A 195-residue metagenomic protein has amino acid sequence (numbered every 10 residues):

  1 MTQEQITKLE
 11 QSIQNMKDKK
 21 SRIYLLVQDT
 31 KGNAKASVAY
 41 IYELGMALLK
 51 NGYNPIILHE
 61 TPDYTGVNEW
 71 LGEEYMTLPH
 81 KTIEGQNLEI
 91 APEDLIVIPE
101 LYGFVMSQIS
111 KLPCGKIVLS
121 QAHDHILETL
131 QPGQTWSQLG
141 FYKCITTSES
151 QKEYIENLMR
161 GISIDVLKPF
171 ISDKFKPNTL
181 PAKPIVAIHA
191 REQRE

Functional and structural regions predicted by a protein language model:
M1-R22, E69-L78, K168-K174: Non-catalytic membrane-proximal stalk/linker segments that position and tether the catalytic domains
I6-E10, I56, Y64-F141: Extended catalytic core of nucleotide-activated donor transferases of GT-like folds
L26-D29, T147, A187-R191: Short hydrophobic "strand-cap" motifs at the C-terminus of beta-strands
V27-Y42: A short, glycine/small-residue-rich beta-strand->loop->alpha-helix junction that serves as a flexible
S37-Y40, E60, V97-L101, I145-S148: Replace "coordinates the UDP/GDP/TDP-sugar" with "coordinates nucleotide-activated sugar donors
S37-Y40, M46, E153-L158, S163-E195: Conserved catalytic-core segment of nucleotide-activated headgroup transferases in glycan assembly
L44-Y53: A short, Lys/Arg-enriched amphipathic alpha-helix followed by its capping loop at the start of a domain
V105-S107, L127-L130, F141-I164: A short, active-site helix/loop in glycosyltransferases that binds the activated sugar's phosphate group
